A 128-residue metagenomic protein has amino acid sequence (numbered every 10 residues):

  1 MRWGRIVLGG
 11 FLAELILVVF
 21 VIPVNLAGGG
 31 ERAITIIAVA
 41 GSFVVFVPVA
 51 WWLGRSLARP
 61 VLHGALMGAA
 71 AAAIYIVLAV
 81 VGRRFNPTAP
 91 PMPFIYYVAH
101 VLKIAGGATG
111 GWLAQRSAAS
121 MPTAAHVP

Functional and structural regions predicted by a protein language model:
M1-P128: Juxtamembrane/disordered regions of integral membrane proteins
